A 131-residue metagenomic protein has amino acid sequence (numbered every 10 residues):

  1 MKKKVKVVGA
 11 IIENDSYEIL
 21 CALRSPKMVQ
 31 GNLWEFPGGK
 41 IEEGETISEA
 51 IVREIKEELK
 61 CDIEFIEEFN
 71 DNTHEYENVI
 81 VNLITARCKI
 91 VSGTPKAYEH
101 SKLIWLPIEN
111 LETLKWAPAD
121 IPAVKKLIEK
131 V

Functional and structural regions predicted by a protein language model:
M1-I19, K40: Conserved N-terminal beta-strand and adjoining loop/helix that marks the start of the Nudix/MutT-like hydrolase domain
M1-K3, I128-V131: Generic C-terminal helix-cap and adjacent flexible tail
K6-V8, Y17, V81-I84, S101: Change "...and in nucleic-acid phosphodiester-cleaving endonucleases..." to "...and in nucleic-acid processing enzymes
A10, I47-I55, E68, A86 (+1 more regions): Hydrophobic packing within well-folded, soluble alpha/beta domains
N14, D62, D71-T94, I104: Active-site-adjacent beta-strand/loop module that shapes the phosphate/pyrophosphate-binding cleft
E18-E57: Conserved Nudix-box catalytic region and its N-terminal flanking loop in Nudix hydrolases and closely related
E58-E64: Short secondary-structure junctions
R87, K96-L127: NUDIX/MutT-family hydrolases
